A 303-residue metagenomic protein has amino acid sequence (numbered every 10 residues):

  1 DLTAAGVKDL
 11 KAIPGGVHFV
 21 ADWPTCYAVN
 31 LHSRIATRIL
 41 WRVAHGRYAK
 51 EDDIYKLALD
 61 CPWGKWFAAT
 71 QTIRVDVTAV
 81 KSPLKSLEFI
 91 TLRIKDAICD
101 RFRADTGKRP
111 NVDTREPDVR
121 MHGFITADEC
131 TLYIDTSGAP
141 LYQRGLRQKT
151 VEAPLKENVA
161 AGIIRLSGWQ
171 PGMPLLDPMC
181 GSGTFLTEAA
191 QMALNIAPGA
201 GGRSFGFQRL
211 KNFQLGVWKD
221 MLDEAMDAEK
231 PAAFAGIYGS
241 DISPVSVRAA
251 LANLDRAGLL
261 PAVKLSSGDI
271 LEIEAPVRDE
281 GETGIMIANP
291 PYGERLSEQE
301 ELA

Functional and structural regions predicted by a protein language model:
D1, S240, P244-R248, E294-A303: Conserved Class I SAM-dependent methyltransferase catalytic core
D1-V119: Non-catalytic nucleic-acid substrate-recognition regions in nucleic-acid-modifying enzymes
D1-V7, K11-R38, V77-F89, I125-M173 (+2 more regions): S-adenosyl-L-methionine
G64-W66, I273-T283: Short amphipathic alpha-helix with an adjacent loop that forms part of the alpha/beta core around
A69-T72, G172, A233-F234, T283: Phosphate-coordination loops involved in phosphoryl transfer and adenosine-cofactor binding
V75, M286-I287: Hydrophobic beta-strand segment of the Class I
L155-E274: Conserved S-adenosyl-L-methionine
N253, I287-L296: Amphipathic alpha-helical repeat scaffolds
